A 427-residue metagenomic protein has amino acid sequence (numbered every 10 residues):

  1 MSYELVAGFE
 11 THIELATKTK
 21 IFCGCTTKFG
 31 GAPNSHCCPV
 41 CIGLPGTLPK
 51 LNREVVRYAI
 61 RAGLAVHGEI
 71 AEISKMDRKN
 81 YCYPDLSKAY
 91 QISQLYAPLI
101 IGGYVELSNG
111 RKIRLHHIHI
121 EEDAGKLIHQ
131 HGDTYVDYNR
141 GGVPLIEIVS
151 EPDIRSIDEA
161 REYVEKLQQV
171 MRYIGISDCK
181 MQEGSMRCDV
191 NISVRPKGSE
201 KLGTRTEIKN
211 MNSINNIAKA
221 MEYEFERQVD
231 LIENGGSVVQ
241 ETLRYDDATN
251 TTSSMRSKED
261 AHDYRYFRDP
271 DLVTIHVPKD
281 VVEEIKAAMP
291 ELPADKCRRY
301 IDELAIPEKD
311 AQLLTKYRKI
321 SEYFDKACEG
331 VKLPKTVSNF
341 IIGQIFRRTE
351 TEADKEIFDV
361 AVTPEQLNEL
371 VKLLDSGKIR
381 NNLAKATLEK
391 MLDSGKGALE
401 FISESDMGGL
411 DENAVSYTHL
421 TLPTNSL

Functional and structural regions predicted by a protein language model:
M1-E291, E308, E329-L333, G343: Basic, nucleic-acid-interacting segments
A62, E224, F340, Q344-R348 (+2 more regions): Amphipathic alpha-helical segments in well-ordered regions
G184-P196, L304-Y323, K335-T351: Core structural elements
V281-A288, D295, D325-G330, L367-I379: Extended, non-catalytic structural segments that build the interaction scaffolds of large macromolecular assemblies
G330-V331, V337, I345-E365, E369-L374 (+1 more regions): M16/insulysin-pitrilysin zinc metalloprotease superfamily fold
D359-D375, N381, K390-G408: Small-residue-rich helix-loop
L410-S416: Generic long, charged, amphipathic alpha-helical segments
T418-T424: Conserved small/polar residues in nucleotide/adenosyl-binding loops
